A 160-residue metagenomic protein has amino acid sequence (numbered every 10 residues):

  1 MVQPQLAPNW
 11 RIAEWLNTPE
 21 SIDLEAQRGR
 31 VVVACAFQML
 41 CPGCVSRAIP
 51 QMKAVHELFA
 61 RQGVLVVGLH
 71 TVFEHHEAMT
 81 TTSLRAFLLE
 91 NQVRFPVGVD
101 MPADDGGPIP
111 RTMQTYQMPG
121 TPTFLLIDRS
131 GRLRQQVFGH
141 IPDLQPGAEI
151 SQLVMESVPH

Functional and structural regions predicted by a protein language model:
M1-L24, F95: N-terminal "domain-start" segment that seeds a small globular fold
P8, P42-G43, P50, P96 (+2 more regions): Proline-centered helix-kink/hinge sites
I22-A48, M52, V66: Short active-site neighborhood of thiol/selenol oxidoreductases, capturing the structured segment around
R28-R30, R61, M118: Active-site acidic short loop of glycosyltransferases
A36-Q38, L69-T71, D100-P102, H140: Active-site-proximal beta-strand/loop segments in catalytic clefts of secreted hydrolases
S46-Q92, P102-I109: Structural microenvironment flanking redox-active thiols in thiol-disulfide oxidoreductases
N91-V93, D100-S151: Thiol/disulfide oxidoreductase modules built on the thioredoxin-like
E149-H160: Short, solvent-exposed cationic patches
